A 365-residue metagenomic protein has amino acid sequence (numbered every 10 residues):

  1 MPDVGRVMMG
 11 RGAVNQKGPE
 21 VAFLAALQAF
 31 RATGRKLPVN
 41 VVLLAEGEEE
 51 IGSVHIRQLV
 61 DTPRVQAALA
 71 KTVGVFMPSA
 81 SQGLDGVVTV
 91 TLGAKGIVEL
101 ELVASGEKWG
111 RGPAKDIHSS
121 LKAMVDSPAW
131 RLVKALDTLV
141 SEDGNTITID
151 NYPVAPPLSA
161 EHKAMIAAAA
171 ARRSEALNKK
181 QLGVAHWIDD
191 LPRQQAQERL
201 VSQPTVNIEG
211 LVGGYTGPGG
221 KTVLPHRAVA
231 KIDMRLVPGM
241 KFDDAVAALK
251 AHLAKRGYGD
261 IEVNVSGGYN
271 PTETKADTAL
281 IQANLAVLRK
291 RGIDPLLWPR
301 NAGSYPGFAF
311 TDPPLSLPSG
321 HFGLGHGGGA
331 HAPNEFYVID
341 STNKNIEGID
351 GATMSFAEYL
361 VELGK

Functional and structural regions predicted by a protein language model:
V7-G93, G364: Acidic/histidine-rich catalytic neighborhood of metal-dependent amide-processing enzymes
G18-A29, R131-K134, A309, G351 (+1 more regions): Short amphipathic alpha-helical face segments that pack within enzyme cores and frequently flank/anchor catalytic
A32-R35, R64-V65, E107-W109, D137-N145 (+4 more regions): Generic secondary-structure signature for well-ordered alpha-helical cores
P38, K71, G93-E99, V201-Q203 (+1 more regions): Short, solvent-exposed loop/turn segments at the edges of secondary structure
Q58, H118-G144: A short core secondary-structure module
L84, G112-S120: Flexible glycine/proline-enriched surface loops and loop-helix/loop-strand junctions
D85, N145-R227, R235-A248, R256 (+1 more regions): An extended, acidic, His-containing surface patch that forms the Zn2+-binding/catalytic region of metallohydrolases
